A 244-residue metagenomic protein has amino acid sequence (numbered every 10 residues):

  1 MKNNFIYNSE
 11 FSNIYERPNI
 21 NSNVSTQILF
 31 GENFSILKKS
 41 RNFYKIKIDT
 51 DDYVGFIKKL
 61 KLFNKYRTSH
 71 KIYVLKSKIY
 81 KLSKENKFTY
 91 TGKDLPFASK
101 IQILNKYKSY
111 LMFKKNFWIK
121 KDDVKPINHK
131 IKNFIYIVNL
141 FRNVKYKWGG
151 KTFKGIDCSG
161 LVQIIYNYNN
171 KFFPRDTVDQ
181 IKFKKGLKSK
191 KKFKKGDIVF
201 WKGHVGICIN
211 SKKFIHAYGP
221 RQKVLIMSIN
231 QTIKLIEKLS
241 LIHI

Functional and structural regions predicted by a protein language model:
N4-Y15, T68-L82, I164-I181: Short, basic/aromatic beta-hairpin or loop at an interaction surface
Y7-F34, V74-Q102: Beta-loop motif signature
Q27-K58, G92-D122: SH3/SH3-like beta-barrel superfamily modules
I48-I79, K114-I137, F141-V144: Boundary regions of SH3-family modules and the immediately adjacent low-complexity/disordered segments in eukaryotic
V138, G150-N169, F173-P174: Active-site nucleophilic cysteine motif
K171-N230: ...with weaker cross-activation on analogous glycine-rich loops/strands in unrelated enzymes
I242-I244: Conserved small/polar residues in nucleotide/adenosyl-binding loops
